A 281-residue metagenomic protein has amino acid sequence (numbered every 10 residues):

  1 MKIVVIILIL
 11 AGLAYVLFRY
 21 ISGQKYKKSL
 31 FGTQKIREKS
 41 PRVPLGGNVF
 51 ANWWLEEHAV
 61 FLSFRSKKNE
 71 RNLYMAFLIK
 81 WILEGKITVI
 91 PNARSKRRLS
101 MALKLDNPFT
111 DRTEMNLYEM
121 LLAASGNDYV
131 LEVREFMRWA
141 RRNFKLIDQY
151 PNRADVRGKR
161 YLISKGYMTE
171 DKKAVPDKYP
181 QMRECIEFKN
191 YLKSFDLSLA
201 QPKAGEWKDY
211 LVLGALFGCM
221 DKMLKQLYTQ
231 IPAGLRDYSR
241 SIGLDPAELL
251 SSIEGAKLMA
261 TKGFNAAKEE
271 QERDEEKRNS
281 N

Functional and structural regions predicted by a protein language model:
M1-N281: Acidic, Ser/Thr/Pro-rich intrinsically disordered cytosolic tails and loops of eukaryotic transmembrane proteins
